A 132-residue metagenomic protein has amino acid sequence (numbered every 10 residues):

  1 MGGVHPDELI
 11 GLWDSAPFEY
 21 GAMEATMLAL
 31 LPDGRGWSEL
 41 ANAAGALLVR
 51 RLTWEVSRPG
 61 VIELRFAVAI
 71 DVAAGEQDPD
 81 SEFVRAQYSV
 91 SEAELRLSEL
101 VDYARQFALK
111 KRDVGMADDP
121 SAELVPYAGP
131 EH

Functional and structural regions predicted by a protein language model:
M1-R51, S57-H132: Lipid interaction determinants
